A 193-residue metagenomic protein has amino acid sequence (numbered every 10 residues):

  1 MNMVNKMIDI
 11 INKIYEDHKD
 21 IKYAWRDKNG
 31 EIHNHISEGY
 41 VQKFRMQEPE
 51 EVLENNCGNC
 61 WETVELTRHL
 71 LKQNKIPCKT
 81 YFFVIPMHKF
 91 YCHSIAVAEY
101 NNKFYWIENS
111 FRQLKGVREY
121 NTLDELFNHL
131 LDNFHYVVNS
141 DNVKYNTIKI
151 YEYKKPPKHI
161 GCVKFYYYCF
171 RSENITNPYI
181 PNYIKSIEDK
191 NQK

Functional and structural regions predicted by a protein language model:
M1-K193: A structural boundary/capping signal
